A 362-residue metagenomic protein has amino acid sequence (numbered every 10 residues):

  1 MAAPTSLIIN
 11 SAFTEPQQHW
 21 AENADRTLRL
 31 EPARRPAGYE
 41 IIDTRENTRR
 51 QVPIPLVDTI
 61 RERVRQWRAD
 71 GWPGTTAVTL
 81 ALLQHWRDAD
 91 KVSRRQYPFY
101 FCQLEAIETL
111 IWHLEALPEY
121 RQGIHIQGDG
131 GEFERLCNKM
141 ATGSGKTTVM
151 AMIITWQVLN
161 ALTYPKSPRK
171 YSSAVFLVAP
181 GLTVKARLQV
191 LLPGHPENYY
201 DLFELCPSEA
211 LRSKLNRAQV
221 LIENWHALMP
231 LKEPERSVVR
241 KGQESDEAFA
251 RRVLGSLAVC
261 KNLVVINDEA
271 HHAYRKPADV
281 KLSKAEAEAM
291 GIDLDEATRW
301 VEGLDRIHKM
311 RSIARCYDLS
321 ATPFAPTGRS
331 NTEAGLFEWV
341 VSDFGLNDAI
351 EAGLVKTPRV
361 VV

Functional and structural regions predicted by a protein language model:
M1-V362: RecA-like P-loop NTPase motor core of helicase/translocase proteins
